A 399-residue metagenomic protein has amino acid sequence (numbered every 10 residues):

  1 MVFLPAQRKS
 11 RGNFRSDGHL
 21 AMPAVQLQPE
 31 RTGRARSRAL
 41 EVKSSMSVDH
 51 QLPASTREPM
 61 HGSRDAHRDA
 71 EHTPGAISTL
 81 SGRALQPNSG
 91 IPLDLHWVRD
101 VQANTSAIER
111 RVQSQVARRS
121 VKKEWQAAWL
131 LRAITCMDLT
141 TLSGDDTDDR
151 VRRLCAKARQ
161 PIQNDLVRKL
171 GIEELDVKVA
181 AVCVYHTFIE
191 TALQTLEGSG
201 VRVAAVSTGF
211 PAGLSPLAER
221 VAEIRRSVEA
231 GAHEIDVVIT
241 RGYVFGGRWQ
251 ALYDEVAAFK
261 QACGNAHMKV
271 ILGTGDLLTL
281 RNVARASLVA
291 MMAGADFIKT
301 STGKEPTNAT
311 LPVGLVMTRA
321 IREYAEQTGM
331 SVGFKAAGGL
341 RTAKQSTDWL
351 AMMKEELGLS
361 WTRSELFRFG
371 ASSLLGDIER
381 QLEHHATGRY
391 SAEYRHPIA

Functional and structural regions predicted by a protein language model:
R8, L27-R31: Cationic, low-complexity basic patches in intrinsically disordered or flexible, solvent-exposed regions
K43, S47-G144, Q261, M291-M292 (+2 more regions): Alpha/beta catalytic cores of nucleotide-metabolism and tRNA/nucleoside-modifying enzymes
A127-A128, T147-V177, T187-F334, K344-L366 (+1 more regions): Alpha/beta enzyme core
A337: Terminal helix/beta-alpha structural elements that buttress the NAD(P)+-binding lobe
